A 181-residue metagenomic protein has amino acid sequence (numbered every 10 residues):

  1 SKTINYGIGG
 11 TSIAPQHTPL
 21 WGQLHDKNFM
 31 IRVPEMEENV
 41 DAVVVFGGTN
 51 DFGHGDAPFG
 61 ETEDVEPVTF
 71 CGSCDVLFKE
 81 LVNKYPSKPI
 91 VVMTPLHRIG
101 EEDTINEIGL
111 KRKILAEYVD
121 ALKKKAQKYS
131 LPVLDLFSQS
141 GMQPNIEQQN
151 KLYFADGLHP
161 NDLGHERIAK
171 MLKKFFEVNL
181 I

Functional and structural regions predicted by a protein language model:
S1-G72: Conserved SGNH/GDSL esterase-like catalytic core that processes O-acyl groups on lipids and polysaccharides
Y6-G9, F46-T49, M93-H97, L136-Q139: Active-site-proximal beta-strand/loop segments in catalytic clefts of secreted hydrolases
W21, G55, P95-I181: Catalytic His-Asp segment of secreted/periplasmic serine-dependent ester chemistry enzymes
M36-N39, N83-K84, K128, N179: Alpha-helix C-cap/termination motif
P67-D75, L115-Y118: Well-ordered, non-membrane alpha-helical segments in soluble/globular domains
L77-L81: Hydrophobic positions in alpha-helices of CheY-like receiver
Y85-P89: A short helix->loop->beta-strand "cap" motif at the edges of active sites that frequently abuts
